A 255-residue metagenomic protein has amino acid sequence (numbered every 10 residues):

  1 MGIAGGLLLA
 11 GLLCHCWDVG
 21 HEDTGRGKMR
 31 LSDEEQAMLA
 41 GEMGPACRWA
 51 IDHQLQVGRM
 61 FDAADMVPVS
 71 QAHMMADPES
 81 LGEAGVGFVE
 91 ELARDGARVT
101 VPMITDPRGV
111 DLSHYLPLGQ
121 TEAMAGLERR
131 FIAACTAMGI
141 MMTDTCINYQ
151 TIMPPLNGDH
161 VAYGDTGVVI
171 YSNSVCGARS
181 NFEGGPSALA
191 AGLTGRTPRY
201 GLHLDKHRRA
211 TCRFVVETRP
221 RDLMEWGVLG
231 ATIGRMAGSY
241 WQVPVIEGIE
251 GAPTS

Functional and structural regions predicted by a protein language model:
M1-I3: Bacterial N-terminal signal peptides that target proteins for export
G5-G11: Bacterial N-terminal signal peptides
L13-H15: C-terminal segment of classical bacterial N-terminal signal peptides
W17-S255: Non-transmembrane, aqueous-exposed alpha-helical and coiled segments at domain scale
